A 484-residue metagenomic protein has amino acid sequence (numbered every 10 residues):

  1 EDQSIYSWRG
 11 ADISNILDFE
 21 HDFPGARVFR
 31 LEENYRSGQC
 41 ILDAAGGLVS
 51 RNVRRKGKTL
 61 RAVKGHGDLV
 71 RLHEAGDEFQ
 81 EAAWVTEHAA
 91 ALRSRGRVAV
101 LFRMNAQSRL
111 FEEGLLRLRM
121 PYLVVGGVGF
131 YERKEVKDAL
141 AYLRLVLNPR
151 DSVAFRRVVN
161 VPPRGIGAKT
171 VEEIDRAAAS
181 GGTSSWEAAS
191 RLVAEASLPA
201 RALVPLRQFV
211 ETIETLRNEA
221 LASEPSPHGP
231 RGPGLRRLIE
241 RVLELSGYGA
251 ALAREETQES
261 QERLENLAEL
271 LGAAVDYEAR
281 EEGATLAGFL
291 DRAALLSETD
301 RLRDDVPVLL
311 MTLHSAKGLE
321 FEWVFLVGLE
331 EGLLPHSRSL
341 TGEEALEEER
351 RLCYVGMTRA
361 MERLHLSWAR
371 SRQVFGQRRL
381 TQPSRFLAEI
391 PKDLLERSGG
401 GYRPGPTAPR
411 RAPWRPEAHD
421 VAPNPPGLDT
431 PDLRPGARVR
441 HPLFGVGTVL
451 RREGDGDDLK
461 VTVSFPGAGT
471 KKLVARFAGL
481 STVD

Functional and structural regions predicted by a protein language model:
E1-D18, E33-S37, V242: Conserved helicase NTPase motor core
S4-R9, F29, L340-E344: Flexible beta-alpha connector loops of hexameric P-loop NTPases
P24-R27, E32-L123, R144-N148, S180 (+2 more regions): Helicase P-loop NTPase motor core
S94, S108-M120, R133, L140-G400 (+2 more regions): Conserved helicase C-terminal RecA-like lobe
F102-N105, G126-K134: Conserved helicase motor
R119-G129, L473: Conserved RecA-like helicase motor-core motifs
I390-F444, T448-D484: Acidic, low-complexity intrinsically disordered tails
